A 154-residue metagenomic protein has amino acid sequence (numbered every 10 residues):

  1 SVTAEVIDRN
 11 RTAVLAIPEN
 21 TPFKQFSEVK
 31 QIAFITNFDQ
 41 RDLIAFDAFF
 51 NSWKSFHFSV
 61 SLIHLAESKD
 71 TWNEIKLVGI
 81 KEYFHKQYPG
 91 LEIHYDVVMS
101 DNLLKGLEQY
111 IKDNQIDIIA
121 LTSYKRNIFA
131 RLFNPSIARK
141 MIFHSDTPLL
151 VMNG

Functional and structural regions predicted by a protein language model:
S1-V2, I75-I80, F133-A138: Charged helix-capping and loop-helix junction motifs
A4, D47-F50, E82, E108 (+1 more regions): Active-site phosphate/pyrophosphate- and oxyanion-stabilizing loops and adjacent acidic/basic residues in soluble
A4-D47, F143-G154: Intrinsically disordered or low-complexity boundary/linker segments at protein termini and domain junctions
S27, A45, T71-I75, G106-E108 (+1 more regions): Short, well-ordered secondary-structure micro-motifs
K30, F58, D117: Short acidic/polar active-site loop segments enriched in Thr and Asp
A33, S59-I63, H94, L150: A structural signal for isolated positions on well-ordered beta-strands in alpha/beta enzyme cores
D42-Q87: Redox- and metal-dependent alpha/beta enzyme cores, enriched for Fe-S-associated oxidoreductases and cofactor-handling
Y88-R139, F143, T147, G154: Structural beta-alpha unit
